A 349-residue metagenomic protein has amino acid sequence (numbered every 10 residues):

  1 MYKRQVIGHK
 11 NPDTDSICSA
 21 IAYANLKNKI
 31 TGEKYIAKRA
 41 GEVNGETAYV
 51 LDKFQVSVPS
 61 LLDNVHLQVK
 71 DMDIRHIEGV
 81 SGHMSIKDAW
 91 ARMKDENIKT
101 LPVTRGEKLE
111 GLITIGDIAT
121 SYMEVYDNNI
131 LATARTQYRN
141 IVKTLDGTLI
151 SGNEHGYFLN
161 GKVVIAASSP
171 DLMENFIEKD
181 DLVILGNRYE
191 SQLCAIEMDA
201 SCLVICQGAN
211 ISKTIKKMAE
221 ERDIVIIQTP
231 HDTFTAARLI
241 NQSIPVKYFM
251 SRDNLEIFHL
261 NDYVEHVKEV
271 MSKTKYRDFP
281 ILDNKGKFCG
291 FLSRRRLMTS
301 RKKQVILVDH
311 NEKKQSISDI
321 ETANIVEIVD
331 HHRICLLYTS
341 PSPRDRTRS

Functional and structural regions predicted by a protein language model:
M1-Q5, Y338-R348: Conserved small/polar residues in nucleotide/adenosyl-binding loops
Q5, S60-R92, T104, Y138-Y189 (+7 more regions): Bateman/CBS regulatory modules and CBS-like beta-alpha motifs in cytosolic regions of diverse proteins
K10-N11, A40-E42, G106, I115-I118 (+6 more regions): Short, ordered loop/turn segments at secondary-structure junctions
S19-K27: Histidine-anchored nucleotide/phosphate-binding helix
I36, P59-L61, L101-P102, L182-L185 (+6 more regions): Short hydrophobic alpha-helical runs that function as membrane-insertion/retention elements
A37-V56: N-terminal beta-loop-helix "entrance" segment that forms/cooperates in small-molecule cofactor or anionic ligand
V56-V58, D63, K302-L337: Active-site cofactor/cluster-binding pocket
I98, P102, L109-V125, H231 (+3 more regions): Short beta->alpha transition motifs characteristic of CBS
